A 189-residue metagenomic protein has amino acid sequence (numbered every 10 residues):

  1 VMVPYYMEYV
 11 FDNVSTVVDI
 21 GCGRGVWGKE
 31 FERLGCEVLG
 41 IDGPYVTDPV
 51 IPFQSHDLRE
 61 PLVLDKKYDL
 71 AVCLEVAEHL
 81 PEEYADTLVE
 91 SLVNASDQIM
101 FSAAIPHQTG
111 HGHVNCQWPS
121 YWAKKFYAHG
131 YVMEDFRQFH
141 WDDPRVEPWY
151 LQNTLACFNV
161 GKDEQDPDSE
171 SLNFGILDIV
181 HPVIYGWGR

Functional and structural regions predicted by a protein language model:
V1-L74, E83-A95, T109, H113-Y121 (+3 more regions): Conserved N-terminal segment of class I S-adenosyl-L-methionine
H79-L80: A short His-aromatic
S96-P106: Conserved beta-strand signature within the Rossmann-like core of class I S-adenosyl-L-methionine
